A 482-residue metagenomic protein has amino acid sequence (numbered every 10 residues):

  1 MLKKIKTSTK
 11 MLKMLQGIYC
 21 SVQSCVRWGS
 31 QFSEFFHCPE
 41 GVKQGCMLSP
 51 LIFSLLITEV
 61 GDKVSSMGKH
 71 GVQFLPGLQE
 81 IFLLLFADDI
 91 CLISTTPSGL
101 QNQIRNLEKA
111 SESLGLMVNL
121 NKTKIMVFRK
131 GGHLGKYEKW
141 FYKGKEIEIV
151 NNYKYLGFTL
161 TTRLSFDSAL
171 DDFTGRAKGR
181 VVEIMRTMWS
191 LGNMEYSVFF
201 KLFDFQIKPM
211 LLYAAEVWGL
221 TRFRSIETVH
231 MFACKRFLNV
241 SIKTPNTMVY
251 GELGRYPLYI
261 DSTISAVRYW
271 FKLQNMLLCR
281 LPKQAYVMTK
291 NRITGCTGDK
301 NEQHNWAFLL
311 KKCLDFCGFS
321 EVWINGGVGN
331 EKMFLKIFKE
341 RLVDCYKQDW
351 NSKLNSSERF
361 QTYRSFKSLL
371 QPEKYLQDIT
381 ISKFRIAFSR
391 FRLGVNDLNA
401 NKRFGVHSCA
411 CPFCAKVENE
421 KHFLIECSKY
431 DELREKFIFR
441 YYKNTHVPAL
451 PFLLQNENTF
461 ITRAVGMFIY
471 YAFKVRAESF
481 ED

Functional and structural regions predicted by a protein language model:
M1-E59, K63: Conserved pre-catalytic core of RNA-dependent polymerases
M1-K6, G41-V42, L83-E112, R129-G132 (+1 more regions): Catalytic palm subdomain of template-directed nucleic-acid polymerases, centered on the conserved carboxylate motif
L2, L15, G45, I57-V60 (+14 more regions): Mobile genetic element proteins and their domesticated derivatives, centered on retroelements and DNA transposons
L15-I18, V26, S30, M117-N151: Short, conserved micro-motifs composed of acidic
L55-A87, C91: Active-site palm subdomain of RNA-directed nucleic acid polymerases
F86-A87, K122-K124, F128-K130, Y153-K290 (+1 more regions): Non-catalytic, peripheral interaction segments enriched in hydrophobic/basic residues
R186, N351-D482: Family-specific functional microsites
F199-Q206, V229-H230, S241-V395: Extended C-terminal regions of large enzymes
